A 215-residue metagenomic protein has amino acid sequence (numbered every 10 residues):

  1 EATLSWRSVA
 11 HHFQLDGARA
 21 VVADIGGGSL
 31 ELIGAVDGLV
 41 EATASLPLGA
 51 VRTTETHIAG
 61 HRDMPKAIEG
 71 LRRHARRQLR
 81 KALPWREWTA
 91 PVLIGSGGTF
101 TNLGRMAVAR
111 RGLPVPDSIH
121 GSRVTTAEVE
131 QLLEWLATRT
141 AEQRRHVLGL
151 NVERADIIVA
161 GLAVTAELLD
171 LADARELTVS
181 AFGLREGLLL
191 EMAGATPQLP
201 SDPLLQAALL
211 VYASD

Functional and structural regions predicted by a protein language model:
E1-R19, G34-V36, A42-D215: Helical "lid/coupling" subdomains associated with nucleotide-phosphate turnover
A23-I25: Catalytic cores of RNA-modifying enzymes
G28-G34: Acidic, divalent-metal-coordinating active-site segment for phosphoryl/phosphodiester hydrolysis, typified by short
